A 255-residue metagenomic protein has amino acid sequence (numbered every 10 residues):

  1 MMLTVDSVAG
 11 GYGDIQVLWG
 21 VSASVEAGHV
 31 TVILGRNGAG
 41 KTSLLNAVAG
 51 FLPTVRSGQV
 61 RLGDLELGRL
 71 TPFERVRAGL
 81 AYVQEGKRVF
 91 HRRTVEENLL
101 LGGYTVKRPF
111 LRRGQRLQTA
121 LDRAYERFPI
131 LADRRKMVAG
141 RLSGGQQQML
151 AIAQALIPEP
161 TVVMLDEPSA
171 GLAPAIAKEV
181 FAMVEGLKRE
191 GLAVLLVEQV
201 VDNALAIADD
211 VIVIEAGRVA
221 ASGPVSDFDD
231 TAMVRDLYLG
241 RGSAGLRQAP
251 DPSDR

Functional and structural regions predicted by a protein language model:
G13, P53, V95, L100-R116 (+3 more regions): ABC-type ATPase nucleotide-binding domains, specifically the catalytic core motifs of the NBD
L34-R36: The feature captures the beta-strand-to-loop junction immediately N-terminal to the Walker
S57-L65, A78, R112, R116-L121: Conserved ABC transporter NBD signature motif
V138-L142: Conserved ABC ATPase signature
A155-L156: ABC ATPase C-loop
E159: Conserved catalytic motifs of ABC-family nucleotide-binding domains
V163-E167: Catalytic Walker B motif of ABC-type/P-loop ATPase nucleotide-binding domains
